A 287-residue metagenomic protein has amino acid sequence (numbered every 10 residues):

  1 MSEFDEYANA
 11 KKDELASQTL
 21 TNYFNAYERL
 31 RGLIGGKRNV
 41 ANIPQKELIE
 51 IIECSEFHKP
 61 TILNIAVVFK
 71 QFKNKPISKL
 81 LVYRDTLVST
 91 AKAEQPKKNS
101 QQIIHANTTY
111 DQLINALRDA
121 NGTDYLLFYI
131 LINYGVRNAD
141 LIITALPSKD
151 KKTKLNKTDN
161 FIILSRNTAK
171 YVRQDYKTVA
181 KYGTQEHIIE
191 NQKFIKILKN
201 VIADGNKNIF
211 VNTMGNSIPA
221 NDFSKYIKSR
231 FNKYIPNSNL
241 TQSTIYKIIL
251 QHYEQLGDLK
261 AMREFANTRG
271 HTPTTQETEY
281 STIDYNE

Functional and structural regions predicted by a protein language model:
F4-D85, S243-K247: Non-catalytic DNA-binding core/recognition domains of DNA-processing enzymes
K59-I62, R137-T144, L256-N267: Short, charged amphipathic recognition helices of the HTH superfamily and cognate SANT/SANTA-like modules
I77-N115: Flexible interdomain linker/hinge and immediately adjacent N-terminus of the catalytic tyrosine-recombinase domain
N107-N138: Basic, Lys/Arg- and aromatic-enriched nucleic-acid-binding interface segment
I143-I189: Conserved tyrosine-mediated DNA breakage-rejoining catalytic core shared by Y-recombinases
T184-I249, E254: Active-site/catalytic core of tyrosine-dependent DNA strand-transfer enzymes
S238-N239, L256-T282: Short, polar N-cap/turn motifs at the start of nucleic acid-interacting alpha helices
N286-E287: C-terminal secondary-structure termini that scaffold catalytic or DNA-interacting sites
